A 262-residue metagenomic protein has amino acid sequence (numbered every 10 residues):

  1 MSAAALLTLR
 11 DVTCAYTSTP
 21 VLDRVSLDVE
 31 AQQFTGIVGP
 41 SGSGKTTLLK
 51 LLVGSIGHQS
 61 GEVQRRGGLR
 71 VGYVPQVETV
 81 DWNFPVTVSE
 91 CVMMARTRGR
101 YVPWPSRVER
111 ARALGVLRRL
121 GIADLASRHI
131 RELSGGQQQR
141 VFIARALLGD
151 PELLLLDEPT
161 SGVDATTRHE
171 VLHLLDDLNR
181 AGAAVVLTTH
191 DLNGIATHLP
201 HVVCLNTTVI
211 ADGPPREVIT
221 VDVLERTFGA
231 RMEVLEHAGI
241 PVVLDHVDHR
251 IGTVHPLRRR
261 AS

Functional and structural regions predicted by a protein language model:
L7, V21-L22: Conserved structural motif at the start of ABC-family nucleotide-binding domains
V53: Helix-to-loop junction immediately C-terminal to a conserved catalytic motif
M93, R107-L125: Conserved ABC ATPase "signature" region
H129-L133, Q137: Conserved ABC ATPase signature
L154-D157: Catalytic Walker B motif of ABC-type/P-loop ATPase nucleotide-binding domains
A165-T167: Helix N-cap at the start of a conserved alpha-helix in ABC-type nucleotide-binding domains
E217-V221, R226-S262: ABC ATPase nucleotide-binding domains
